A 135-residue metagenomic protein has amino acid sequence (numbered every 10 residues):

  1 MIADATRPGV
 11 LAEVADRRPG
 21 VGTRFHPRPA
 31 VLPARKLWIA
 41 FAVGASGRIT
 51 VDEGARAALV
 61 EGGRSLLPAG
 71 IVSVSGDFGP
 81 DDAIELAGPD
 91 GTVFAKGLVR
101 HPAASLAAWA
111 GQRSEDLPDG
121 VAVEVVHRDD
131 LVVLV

Functional and structural regions predicted by a protein language model:
M1-V135: C-terminal catalytic "cap/lid" subdomain
